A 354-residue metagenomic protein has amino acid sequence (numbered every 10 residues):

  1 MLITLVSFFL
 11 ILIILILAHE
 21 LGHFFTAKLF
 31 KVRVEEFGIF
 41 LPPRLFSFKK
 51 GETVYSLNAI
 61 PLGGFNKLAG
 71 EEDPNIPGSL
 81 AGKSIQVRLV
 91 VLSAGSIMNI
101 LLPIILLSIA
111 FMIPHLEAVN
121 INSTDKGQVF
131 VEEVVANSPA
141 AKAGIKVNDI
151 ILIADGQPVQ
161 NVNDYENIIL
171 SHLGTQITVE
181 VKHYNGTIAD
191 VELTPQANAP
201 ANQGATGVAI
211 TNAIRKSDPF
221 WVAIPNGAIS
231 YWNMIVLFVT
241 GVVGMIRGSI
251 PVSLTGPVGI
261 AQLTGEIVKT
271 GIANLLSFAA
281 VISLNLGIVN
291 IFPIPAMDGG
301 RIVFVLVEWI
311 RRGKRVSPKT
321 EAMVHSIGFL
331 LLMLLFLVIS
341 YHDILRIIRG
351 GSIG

Functional and structural regions predicted by a protein language model:
I3-P77, F292-E308: Small-residue-rich helix-interface/hinge motifs
T4-F8, S84-R88, N99, N274-F278: Residue-level signature of transmembrane alpha-helical entry/exit and packing/kink sites in multi-pass membrane
F37, S56-F65, A69, L89-S93 (+7 more regions): Hydrophobic alpha-helical segments of integral membrane proteins, encompassing both true transmembrane helices
F46-S47, V119, S217, V307-M323 (+1 more regions): Membrane interface segments of multi-pass transport proteins and intramembrane proteases
E71-Q86, M98-L254, R349-G354: PDZ peptide-recognition modules
V243-G248, S283-M297: Transmembrane alpha-helix interface/packing and boundary motifs in multi-pass membrane proteins, characterized by
M323-D343: Final/C-terminal transmembrane alpha-helix of multipass membrane proteins
V338-G354: Juxtamembrane boundary at the C-terminal end of a transmembrane helix
